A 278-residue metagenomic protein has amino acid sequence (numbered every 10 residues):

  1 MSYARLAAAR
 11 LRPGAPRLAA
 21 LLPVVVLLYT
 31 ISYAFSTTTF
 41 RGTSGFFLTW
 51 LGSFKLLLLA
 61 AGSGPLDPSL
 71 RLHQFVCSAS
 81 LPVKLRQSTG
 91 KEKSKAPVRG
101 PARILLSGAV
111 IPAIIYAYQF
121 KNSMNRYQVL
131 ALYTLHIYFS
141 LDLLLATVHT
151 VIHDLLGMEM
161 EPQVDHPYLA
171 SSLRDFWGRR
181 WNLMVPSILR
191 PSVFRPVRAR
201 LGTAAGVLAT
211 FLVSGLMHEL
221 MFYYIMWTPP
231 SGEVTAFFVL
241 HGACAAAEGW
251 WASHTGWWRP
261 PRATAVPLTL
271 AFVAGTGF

Functional and structural regions predicted by a protein language model:
M1-A4, P23-T30, S53, A109-A113 (+1 more regions): Hydrophobic, membrane-inserted alpha-helices
L6-P16, I31-S44, I115-L132, R200-L201 (+2 more regions): Membrane-lumen (extracellular) interface motif
A19-V25, V266: Central hydrophobic cores of alpha-helical transmembrane segments in multi-pass integral membrane proteins
V26-R174: Intramembrane catalytic core of multi-pass membrane enzymes that act on lipidic substrates
W50-G62, L145, L240-W251, T269-T276: Hydrophobic cores of alpha-helical transmembrane segments in multi-pass inner/ER membrane proteins, independent
L57, A61-G64, K84, L155 (+8 more regions): Eukaryotic basic, amphipathic alpha-helical target segments in cytosolic regions
R99-S107, L132-Y133, A205-T210, A236 (+1 more regions): Alpha-helical transmembrane segments of integral membrane proteins
D142, H149-Y223, H241, G256-F278: Membrane-interfacial catalytic/cofactor-binding modules of polytopic membrane enzymes
